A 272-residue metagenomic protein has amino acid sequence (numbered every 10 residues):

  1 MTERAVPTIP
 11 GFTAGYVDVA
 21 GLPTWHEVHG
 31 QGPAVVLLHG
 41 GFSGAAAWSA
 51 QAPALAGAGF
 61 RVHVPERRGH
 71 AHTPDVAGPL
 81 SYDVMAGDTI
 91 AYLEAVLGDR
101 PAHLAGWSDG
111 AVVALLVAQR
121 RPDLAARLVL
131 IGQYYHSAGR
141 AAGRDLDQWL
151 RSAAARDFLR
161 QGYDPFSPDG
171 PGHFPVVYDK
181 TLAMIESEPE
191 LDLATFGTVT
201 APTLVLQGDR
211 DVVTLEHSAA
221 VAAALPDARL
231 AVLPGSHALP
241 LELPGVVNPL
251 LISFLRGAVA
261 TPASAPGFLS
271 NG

Functional and structural regions predicted by a protein language model:
M1-V35, G57-F60, R256-G272: Alpha/beta-hydrolase fold catalytic core
I9, S49-A52, G57, H63-A105: Active-site loop/oxyanion-hole signature of alpha/beta-hydrolase fold enzymes
D18, L22-P74: Conserved HGGG/HGGXW glycine-rich cap/lid loop of the alpha/beta-hydrolase fold
V112-R120, L124-F158: Flexible "cap/lid" loop of the alpha/beta hydrolase fold
D179-T195: Active-site nucleophile elbow and catalytic-triad environment of alpha/beta-hydrolase enzymes
T198-V199, V205-Q207: Short beta-strand/loop motif that positions the catalytic acidic residue of the alpha/beta-hydrolase fold
V212-H217: Conserved alpha/beta-hydrolase "acid-adjacent" motif
A228-R229, L233-G272: Catalytic active-site module of serine/aspartate enzymes centered on a nucleophile-bearing elbow/loop
